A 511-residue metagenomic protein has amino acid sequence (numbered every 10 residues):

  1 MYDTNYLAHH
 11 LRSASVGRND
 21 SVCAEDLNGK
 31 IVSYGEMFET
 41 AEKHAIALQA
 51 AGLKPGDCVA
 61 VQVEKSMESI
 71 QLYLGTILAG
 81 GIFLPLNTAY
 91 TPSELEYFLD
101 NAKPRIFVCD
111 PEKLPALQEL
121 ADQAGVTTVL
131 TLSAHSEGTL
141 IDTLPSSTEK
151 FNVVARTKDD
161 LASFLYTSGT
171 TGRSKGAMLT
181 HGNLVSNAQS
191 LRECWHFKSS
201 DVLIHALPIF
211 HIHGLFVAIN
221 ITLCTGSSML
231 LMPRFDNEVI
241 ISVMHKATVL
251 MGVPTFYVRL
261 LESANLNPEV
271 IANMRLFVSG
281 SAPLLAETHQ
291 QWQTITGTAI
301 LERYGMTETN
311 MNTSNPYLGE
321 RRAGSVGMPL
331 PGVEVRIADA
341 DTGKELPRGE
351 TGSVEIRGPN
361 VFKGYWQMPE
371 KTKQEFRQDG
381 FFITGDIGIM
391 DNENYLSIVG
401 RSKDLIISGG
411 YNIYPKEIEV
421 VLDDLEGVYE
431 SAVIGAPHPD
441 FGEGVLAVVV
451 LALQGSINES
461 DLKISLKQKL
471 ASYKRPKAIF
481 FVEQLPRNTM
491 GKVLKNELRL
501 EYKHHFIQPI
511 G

Functional and structural regions predicted by a protein language model:
D20, S147-Y166, R173, H196-V202: Conserved pre-ATP/AMP-binding loop-to-beta segment of ANL
C23-S66, I70-L74, T91-E96: Conserved AMP-binding/adenylate-forming core of the ANL superfamily
I31-G35, A162-S186: Conserved AMP-binding A3 loop
F38-K43, A177-K198, L203-F210, F216 (+2 more regions): Conserved structural elements of the adenylate-forming
F107, G358, K363-G364, K371 (+4 more regions): AMP-binding/adenylate-forming catalytic core of the ANL superfamily
E112-K158, A264: ANL superfamily adenylate-forming
V185-V202, F210-V249, S263-N265: Conserved AMP-binding/adenylation subdomain of ANL enzymes
A247-G252, L261-R322, E334: Gly/Ser/Thr-rich phosphate-binding loop
